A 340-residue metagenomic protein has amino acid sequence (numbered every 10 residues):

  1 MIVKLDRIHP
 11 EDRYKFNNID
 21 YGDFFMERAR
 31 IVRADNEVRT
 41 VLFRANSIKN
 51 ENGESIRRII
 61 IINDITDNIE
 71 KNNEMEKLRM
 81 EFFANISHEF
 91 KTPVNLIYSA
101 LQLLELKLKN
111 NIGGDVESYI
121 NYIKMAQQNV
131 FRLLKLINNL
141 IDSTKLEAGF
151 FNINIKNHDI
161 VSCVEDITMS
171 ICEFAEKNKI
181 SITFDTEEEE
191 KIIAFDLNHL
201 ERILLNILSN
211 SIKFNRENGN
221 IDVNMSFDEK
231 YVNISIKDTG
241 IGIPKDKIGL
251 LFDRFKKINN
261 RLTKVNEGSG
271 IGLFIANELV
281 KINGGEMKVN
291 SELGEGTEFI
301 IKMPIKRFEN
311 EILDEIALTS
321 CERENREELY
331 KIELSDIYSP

Functional and structural regions predicted by a protein language model:
E54-D64: PAS-family sensory domains
I69-N110: Primarily the dimerization/phosphotransfer
M125-L133: Short alpha-helical segment of the dimerization/phosphotransfer core of two-component systems
L140, T144-I155: Helix-loop junction within the histidine kinase core
N154-D159, E176, S181-K191: Conserved catalytic submotifs in the C-terminal HATPase_c
I243-F255: Short conserved segment of the HATPase_c
G284-N290: Glycine-rich ATP-binding loops of the HATPase_c
